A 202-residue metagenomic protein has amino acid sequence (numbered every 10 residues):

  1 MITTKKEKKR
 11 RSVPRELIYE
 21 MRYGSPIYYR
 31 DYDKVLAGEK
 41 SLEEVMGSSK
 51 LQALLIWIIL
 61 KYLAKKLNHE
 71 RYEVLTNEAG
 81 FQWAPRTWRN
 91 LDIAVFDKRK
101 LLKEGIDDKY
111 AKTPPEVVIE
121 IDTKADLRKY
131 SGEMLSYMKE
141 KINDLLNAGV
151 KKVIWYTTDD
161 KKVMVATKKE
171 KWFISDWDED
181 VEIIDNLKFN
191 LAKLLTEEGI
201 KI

Functional and structural regions predicted by a protein language model:
M1-I202: Gly/Pro/Ser/Thr-rich low-complexity, intrinsically disordered segments predominantly at protein N-termini
